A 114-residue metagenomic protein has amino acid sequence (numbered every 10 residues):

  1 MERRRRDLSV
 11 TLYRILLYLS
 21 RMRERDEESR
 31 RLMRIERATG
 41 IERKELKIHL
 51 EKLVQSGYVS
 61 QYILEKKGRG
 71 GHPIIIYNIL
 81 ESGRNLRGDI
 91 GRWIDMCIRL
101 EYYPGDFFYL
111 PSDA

Functional and structural regions predicted by a protein language model:
M1-Y18: Short alpha-helical segments that sit at the start of domains
L19-R23: Short helix-to-turn junction characteristic of helix-turn-helix DNA-binding domains, especially the helix
R25-A38: Short acidic, hydrophobic short linear motifs in intrinsically disordered regions
G40-S56: Short amphipathic alpha-helical interaction segments
V54-E65: A short, conserved structural fragment
I63-I75: Short, Lys/Arg-rich nucleic-acid/phosphate-binding segment
S82-A114: Amphipathic alpha-helical dimerization/coiled-coil segments that flank or bridge DNA-binding/regulatory modules
